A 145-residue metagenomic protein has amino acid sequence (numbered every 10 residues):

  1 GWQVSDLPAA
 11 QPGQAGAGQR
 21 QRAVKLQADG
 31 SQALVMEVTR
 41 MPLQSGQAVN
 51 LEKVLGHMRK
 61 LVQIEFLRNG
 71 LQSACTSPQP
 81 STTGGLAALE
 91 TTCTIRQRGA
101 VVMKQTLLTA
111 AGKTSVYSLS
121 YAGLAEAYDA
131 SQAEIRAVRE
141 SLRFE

Functional and structural regions predicted by a protein language model:
G1-Q3, S115-E145: Surface-exposed amphipathic alpha-helical segments
P8-A111, V116-Y117: Conserved polar/disulfide-associated segments of primarily extracytoplasmic proteins
